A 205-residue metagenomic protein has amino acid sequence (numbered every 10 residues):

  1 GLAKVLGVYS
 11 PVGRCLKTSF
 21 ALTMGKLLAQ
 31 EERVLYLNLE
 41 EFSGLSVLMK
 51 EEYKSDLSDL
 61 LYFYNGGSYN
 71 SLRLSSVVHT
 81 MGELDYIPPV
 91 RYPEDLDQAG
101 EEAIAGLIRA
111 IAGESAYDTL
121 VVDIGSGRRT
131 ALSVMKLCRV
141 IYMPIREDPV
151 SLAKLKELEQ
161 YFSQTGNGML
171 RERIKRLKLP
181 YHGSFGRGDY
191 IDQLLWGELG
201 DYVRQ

Functional and structural regions predicted by a protein language model:
K4-E41, L45, M49: Walker A/P-loop phosphate-binding motif and the immediately C-terminal alpha-helix
L6, L35-L37, D85-I87, V140-Y142 (+1 more regions): Hydrophobic/aromatic beta-strand patches that form the interior of the parallel beta-sheet core in alpha/beta enzyme
Y9, E40, V90, G125 (+1 more regions): Anionic group-transfer/hydrolysis microenvironments
G13-C15, Y92-A99, G127-R129, E147-L152: Short acidic, S/G/P-rich loop/turn micro-motifs used as interaction or catalytic elements
E31-Y86: Phosphate-binding loop that captures ATP/GTP phosphates
Y69-M81, Y86-I124: Cytosolic-facing regulatory segments adjacent to core modules
G106-T119, I124-G197: Conserved catalytic-core segment of NTP-binding enzymes
